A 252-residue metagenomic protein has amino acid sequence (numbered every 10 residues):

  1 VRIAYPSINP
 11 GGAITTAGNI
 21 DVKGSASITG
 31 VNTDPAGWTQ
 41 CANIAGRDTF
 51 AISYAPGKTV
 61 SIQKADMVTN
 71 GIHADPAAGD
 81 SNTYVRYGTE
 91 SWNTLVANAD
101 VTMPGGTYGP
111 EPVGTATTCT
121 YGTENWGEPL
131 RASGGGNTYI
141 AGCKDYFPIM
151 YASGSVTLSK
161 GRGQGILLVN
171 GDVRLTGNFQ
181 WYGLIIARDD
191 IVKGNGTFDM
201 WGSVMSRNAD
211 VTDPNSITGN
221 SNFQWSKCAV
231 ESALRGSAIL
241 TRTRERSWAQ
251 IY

Functional and structural regions predicted by a protein language model:
V1-A116, A132, A141-I251: Short, ordered "entry" segments at domain starts
Y121, W126-E128, G135-Y139, D145: Long amphipathic alpha-helical segments with strong coiled-coil/leucine-zipper propensity
